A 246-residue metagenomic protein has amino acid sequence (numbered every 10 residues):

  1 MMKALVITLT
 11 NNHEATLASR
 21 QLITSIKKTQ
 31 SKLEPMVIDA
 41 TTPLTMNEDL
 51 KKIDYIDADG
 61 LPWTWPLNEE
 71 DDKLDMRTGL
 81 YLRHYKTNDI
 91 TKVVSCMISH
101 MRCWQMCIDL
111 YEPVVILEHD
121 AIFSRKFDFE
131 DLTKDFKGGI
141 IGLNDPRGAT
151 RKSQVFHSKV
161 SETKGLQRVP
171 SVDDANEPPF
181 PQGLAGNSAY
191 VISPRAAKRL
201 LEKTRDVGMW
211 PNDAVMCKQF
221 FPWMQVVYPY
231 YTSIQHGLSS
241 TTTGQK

Functional and structural regions predicted by a protein language model:
M1-L117, A121-K246: An acidic/histidine-cluster motif and surrounding catalytic segment that typifies divalent-metal-assisted enzyme active
